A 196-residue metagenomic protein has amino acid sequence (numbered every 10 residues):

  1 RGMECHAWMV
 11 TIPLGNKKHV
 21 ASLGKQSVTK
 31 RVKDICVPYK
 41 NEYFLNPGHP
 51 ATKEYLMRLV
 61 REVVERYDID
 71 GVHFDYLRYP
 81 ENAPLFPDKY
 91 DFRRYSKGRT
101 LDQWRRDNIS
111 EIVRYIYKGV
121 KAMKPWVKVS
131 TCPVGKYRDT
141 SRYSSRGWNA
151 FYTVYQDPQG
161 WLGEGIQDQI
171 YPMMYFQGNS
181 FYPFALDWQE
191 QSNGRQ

Functional and structural regions predicted by a protein language model:
E4-R66, Y152-T153: Active-site-adjacent "subsite" loops/lids of carbohydrate-active enzymes
C5-M9, G71-Y76, V127-C132: Short beta-strand segments at enzyme active-site cores
V10-L14, Y76-Y79, V134-K136, Y175-Q177: Active-site beta-loop-alpha junctions enriched in small/polar residues
P13-K40, L77-K97, R142-N149: Aromatic- and acidic-residue-enriched segments that line the glycan-binding/catalytic groove of carbohydrate-active
P50, D70-H73, A83: Solenoidal tandem-repeat scaffolds enriched in leucines and small polar residues
L56, V63, V72-D75, V120 (+2 more regions): Conserved, mostly hydrophobic/aromatic
D68-I69, Q167: A structural motif
D91-Y143, W148-Q196: Glycoside hydrolase catalytic-domain groove-lining segments
